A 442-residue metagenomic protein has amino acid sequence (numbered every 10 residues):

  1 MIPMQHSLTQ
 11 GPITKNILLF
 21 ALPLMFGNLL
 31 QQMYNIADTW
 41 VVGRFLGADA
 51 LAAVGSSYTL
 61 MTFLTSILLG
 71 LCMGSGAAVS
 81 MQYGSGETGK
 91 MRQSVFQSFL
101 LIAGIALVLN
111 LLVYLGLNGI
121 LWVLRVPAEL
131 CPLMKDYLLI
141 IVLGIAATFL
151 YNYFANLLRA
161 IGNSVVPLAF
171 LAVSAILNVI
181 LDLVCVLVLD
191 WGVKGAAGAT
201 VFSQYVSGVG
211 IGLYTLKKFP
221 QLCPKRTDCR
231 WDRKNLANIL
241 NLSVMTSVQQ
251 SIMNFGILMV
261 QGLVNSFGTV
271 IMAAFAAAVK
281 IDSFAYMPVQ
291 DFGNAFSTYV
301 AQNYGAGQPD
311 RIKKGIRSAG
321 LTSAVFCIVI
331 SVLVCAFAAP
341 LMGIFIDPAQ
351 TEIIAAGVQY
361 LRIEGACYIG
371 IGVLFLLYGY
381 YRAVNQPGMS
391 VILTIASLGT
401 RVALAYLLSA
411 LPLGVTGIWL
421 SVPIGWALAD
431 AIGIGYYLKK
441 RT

Functional and structural regions predicted by a protein language model:
M1-A21, V79-G144, V188-V244, V300-C367 (+1 more regions): Short alpha-helical transmembrane segments in multi-pass integral membrane proteins
L8-F45, T59-G74, A78, A103-N110 (+4 more regions): N-terminal transmembrane alpha-helices
L19-D38, I140, Y151, S174 (+5 more regions): Transmembrane helical elements of multi-pass membrane transporters/channels
L29, M33-A52, L121-A128, V184-W191 (+5 more regions): Helix-terminus/linker motif at the lipid-water interface of multi-pass membrane proteins
A48-T59, L138, A197, T269-F284 (+2 more regions): Small-residue hotspots at the loop-to-helix junctions and early N-terminal turns of transmembrane alpha-helices
L51-L111, T148-P167, A274-A338, I371-L393: Small-residue-rich hydrophobic transmembrane alpha-helices
F63-S66, N178-D182, G208-G212, F284-M287 (+3 more regions): Hydrophobic transmembrane alpha-helices of multi-pass small-molecule transporters
C72, I140-R159, P167-A175, A196-I211 (+4 more regions): Short runs within selected transmembrane alpha-helices of multi-pass transporters and secretion channels
